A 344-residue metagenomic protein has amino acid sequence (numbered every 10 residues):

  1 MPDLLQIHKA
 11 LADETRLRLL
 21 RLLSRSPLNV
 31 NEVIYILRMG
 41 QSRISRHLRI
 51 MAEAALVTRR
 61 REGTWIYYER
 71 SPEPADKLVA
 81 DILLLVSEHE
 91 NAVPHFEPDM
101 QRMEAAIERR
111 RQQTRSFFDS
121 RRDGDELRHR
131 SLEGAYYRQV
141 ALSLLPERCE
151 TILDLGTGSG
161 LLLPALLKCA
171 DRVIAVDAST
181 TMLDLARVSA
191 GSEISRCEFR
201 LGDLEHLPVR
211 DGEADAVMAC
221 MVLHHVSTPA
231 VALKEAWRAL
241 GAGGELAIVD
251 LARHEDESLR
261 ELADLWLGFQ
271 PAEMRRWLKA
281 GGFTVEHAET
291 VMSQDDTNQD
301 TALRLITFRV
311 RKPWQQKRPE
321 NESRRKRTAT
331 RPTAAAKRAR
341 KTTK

Functional and structural regions predicted by a protein language model:
P2-R43, W65-P74: N-terminal helix-turn-helix DNA-binding core of bacterial DNA-binding proteins
K77-G124: Amphipathic alpha-helical dimerization/coiled-coil segments that flank or bridge DNA-binding/regulatory modules
S131-E150: Conserved alpha-helix/loop element of class I SAM-dependent methyltransferases that forms part of the SAM/SAH-binding
L153, S159-H206: Class I SAM-dependent methyltransferase SAM/SAH-binding core
E205-V217: A short acidic, Gly/Pro-enriched loop at the edge of an enzyme's catalytic core that lines a small-molecule cofactor
A230-E245: A short glycine-rich, Lys/Arg-flanked "PGG" loop and its adjoining helix->strand segment in the class I
E245-F308: C-terminal alpha-helical "lid/dimerization" subdomain adjacent to the S-adenosyl-L-methionine
Q294-K344: Core SAM-dependent methyltransferase catalytic element
